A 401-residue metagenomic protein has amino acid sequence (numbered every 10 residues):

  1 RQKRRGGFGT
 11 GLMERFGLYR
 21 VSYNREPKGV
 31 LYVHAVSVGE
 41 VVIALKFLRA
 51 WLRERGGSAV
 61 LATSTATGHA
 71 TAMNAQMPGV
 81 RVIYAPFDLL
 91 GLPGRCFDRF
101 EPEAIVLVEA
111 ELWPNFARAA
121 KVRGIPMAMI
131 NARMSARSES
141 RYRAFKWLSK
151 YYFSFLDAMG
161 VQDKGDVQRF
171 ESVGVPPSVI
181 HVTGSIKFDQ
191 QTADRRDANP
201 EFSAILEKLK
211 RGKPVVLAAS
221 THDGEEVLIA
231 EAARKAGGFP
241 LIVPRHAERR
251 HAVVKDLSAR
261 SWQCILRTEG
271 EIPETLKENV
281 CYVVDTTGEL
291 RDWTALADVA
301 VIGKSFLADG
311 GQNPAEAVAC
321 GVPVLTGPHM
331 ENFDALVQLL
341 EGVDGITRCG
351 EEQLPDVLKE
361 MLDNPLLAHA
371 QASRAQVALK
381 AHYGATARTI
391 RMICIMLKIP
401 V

Functional and structural regions predicted by a protein language model:
R1-V401: Nucleotide-activated sugar donor-binding and catalytic core shared by glycosyltransferases and related lipid-linked
